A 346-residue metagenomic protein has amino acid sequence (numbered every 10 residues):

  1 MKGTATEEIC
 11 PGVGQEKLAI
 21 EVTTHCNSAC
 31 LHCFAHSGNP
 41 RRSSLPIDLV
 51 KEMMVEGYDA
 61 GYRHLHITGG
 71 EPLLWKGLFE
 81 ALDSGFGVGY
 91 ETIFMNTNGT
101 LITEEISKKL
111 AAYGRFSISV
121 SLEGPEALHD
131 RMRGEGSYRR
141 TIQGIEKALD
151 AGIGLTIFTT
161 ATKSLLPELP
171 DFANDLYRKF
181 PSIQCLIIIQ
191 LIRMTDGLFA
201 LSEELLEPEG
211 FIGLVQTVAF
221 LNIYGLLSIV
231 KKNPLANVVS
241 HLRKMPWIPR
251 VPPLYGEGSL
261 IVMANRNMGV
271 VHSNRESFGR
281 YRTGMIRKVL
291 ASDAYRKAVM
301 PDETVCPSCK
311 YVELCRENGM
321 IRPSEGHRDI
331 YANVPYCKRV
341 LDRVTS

Functional and structural regions predicted by a protein language model:
M1-I9, H272-S346: Flexible mid-to-C-terminal extensions adjoining Fe-S/redox cofactors in radical SAM and related proteins
C10-D48: Canonical Radical SAM [4Fe-4S] cluster-binding loop centered on the CxxxCxxC motif and its immediate flanking residues
E16, G61-R63, G256, H272 (+2 more regions): Exposed loop/turn and edge beta-strand positions of beta-sandwich/beta-sheet ligand-binding modules
L18, S43-T68, W75-E204: Radical SAM/AdoMet-radical enzyme domain recognition
E21-A29, E71, C306-E313: Cysteine-centered iron-sulfur cluster-binding motifs in ferredoxin-type domains/subunits of redox enzymes
A35, L78, M320: Active-site-flanking alpha-helical
E56-G70, V334-S346: Short Fe-S-cluster ligation motifs
I192-S277, L314: A C-terminal junction/extension of Radical SAM enzymes
